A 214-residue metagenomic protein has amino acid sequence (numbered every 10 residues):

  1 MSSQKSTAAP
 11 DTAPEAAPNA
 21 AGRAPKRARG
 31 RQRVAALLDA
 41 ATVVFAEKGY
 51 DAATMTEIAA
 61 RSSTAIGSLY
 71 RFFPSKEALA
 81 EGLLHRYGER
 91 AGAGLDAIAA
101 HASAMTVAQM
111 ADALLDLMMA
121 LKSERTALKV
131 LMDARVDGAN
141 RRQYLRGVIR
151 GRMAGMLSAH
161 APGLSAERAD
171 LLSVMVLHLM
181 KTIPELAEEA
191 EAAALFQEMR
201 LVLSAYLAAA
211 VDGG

Functional and structural regions predicted by a protein language model:
M1-Q32, L164, V211-G214: N-terminal intrinsically disordered/low-complexity leader segments
S3, L121-E124, L128, G155 (+2 more regions): Amphipathic C-terminal alpha-helical segment
R33-A41, I58, L83-G94: Generic hydrophobic, amphipathic alpha-helix propensity
A36, V44-A78: Helix-turn-helix
L37-F45, A91, M118, M153 (+2 more regions): Short hydrophobic clusters on alpha-helical segments that form packing/core surfaces in small helical domains
A80-Y87, R142-L145: Alpha-helical DNA-contacting segments of helix-turn-helix folds
G82, R86, D96-S123: Hydrophobic alpha-helical connector segments
A93, D112-D116, A120, D137-P162 (+3 more regions): Amphipathic alpha-helical packing segments from all-alpha helical-bundle domains
